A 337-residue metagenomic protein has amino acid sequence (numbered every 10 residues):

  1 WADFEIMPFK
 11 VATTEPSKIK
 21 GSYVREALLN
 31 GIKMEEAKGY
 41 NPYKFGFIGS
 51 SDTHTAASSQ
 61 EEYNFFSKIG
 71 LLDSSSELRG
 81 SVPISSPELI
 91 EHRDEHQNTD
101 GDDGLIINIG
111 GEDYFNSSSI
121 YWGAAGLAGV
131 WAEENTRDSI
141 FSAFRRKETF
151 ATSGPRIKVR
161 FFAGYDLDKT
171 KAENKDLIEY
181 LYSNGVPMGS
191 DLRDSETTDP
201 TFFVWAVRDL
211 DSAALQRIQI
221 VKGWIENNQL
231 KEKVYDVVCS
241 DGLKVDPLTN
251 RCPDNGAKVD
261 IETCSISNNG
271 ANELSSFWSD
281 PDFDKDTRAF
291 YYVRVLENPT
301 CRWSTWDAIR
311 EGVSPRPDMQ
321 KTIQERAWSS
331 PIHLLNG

Functional and structural regions predicted by a protein language model:
W1-G337: C-terminal functional module detector
